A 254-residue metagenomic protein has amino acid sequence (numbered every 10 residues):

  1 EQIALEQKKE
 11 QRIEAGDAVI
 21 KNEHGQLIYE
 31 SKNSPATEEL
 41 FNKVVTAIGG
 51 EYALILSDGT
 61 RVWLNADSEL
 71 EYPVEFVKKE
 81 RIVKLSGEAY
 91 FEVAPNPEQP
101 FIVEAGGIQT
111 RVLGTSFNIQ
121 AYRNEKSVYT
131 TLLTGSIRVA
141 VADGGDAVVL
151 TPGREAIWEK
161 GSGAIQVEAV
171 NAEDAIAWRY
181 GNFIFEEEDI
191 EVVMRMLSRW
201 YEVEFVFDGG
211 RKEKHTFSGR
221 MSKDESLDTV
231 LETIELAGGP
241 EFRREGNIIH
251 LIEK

Functional and structural regions predicted by a protein language model:
E1-K254: A residue-level detector for the "anchor" residue at the start of short, highly conserved motifs
